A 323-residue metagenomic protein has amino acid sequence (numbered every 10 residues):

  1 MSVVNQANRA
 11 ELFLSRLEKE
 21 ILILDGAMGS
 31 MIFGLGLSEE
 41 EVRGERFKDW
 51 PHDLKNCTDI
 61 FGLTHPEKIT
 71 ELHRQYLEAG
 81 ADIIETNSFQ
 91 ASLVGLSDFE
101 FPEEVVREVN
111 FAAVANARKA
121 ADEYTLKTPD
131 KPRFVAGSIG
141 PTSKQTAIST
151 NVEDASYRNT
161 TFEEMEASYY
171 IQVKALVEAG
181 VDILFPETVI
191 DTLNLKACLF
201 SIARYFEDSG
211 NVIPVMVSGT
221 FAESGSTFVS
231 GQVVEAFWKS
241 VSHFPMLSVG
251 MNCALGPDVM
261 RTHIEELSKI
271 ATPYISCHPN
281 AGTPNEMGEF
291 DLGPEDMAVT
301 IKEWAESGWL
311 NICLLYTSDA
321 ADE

Functional and structural regions predicted by a protein language model:
R16-T64, F89-S97, D130-T161, I213 (+2 more regions): N-terminal small/glycine-rich loop or linker at the start of catalytic domains across soluble metabolic enzymes
G26, Y76, A117, L184 (+2 more regions): Conserved, mostly hydrophobic/aromatic
W50, N56-T64, I83-V106, V181-K196: Glycine-rich, proline-tolerant flexible connector loops at the mouths of alpha/beta enzymes
I60-L77, F101-N116, E163-A167: Glycine-rich anion/phosphate-binding loops
M165, I183-I190, L247-L255: Catalytic beta/alpha-barrel core
D191-Y205, G256-S268: Active-site-adjacent beta->alpha loops and helix N-cap segments on the catalytic face of soluble alpha/beta enzymes
A222-I312: Catalytic-face loop-and-helix region of soluble metabolic enzyme cores
Y316-E323: Conserved small/polar residues in nucleotide/adenosyl-binding loops
